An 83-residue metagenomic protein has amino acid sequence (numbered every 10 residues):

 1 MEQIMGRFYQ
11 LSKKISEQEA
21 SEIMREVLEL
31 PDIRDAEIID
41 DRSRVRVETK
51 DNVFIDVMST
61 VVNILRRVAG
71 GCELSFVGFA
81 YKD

Functional and structural regions predicted by a protein language model:
M1-K14: Short glycine-/aliphatic-rich beta-strand segments at the starts of folded cytosolic domains
M1-Q3, I38-D41: Short, ordered beta-strand-loop transition motifs
S16, K50-I55: Helix N-cap motif at beta-to-alpha junctions
E22-V27, V57-R66: Short amphipathic alpha-helices in soluble, non-transmembrane regions that often serve as interface/regulatory elements
M24-I39, G71: Short acidic amphipathic segments
A36-I38, R66-D83: Conserved short beta-strand edge segments in small beta-sheet-based binding/regulatory domains
S43-K50: A generic structural motif
